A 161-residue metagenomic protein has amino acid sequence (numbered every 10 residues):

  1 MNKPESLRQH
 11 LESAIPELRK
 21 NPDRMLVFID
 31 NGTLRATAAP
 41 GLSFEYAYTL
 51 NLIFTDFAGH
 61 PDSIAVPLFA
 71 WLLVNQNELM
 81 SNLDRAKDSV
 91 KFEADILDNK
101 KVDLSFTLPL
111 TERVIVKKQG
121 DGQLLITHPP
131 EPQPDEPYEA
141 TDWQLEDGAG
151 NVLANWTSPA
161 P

Functional and structural regions predicted by a protein language model:
M1-E12: Polar/acidic, low-complexity leader/linker segments enriched in S/T/G and N/D
P4, T33-R35, M80: Extracellular/secreted glycoprotein ectodomains characterized by long, lumenal stretches of O-glycosylated
P16-R24, M80-L83: Short secondary-structure junctions
D23-G59: N-terminal interaction modules that seed assembly of large macromolecular complexes
D56-D88: A broadly used, surface-exposed interaction patch
A58-G59, V66, T111-L124: Extended, charge-rich low-complexity interaction segments
Q76-Q119: Acidic-leaning, charged glycine-interspersed low-complexity segments
Q119-P161: Glycine-rich, aromatic-bearing surface loops/beta-hairpins
